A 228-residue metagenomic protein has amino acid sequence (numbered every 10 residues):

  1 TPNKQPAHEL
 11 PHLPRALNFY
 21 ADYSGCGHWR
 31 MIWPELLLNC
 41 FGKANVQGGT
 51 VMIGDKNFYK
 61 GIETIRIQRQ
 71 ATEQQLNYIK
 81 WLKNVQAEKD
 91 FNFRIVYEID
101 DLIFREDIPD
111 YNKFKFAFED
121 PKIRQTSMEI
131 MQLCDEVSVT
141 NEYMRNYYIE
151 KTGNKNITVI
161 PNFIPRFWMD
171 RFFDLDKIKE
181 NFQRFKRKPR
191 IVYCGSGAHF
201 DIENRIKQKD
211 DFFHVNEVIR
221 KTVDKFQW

Functional and structural regions predicted by a protein language model:
T1-Q75, E217: N-terminal pre-catalytic "stem/leader" segment of glycosyltransferase-like enzymes
L13-R15, F93, R187-I191: Nucleotide donor/acceptor-binding cores
D22-L37, N162-W228: Conserved catalytic-core segment of nucleotide-activated headgroup transferases in glycan assembly
T64-I65, V85-I108: Active-site proximal beta-strand in glycosyltransferases
N77-I79, D107-F118, A198-F213: Short, flexible/disordered intra-domain loops and linkers
N84, F116-V137: Membrane-proximal helix-turn-helix segments that form the acceptor-binding/catalytic region of lipid-linked
Y97-R124, F167, F172, D176 (+2 more regions): Acceptor-binding helix/loop patch of EC 2.4 sugar-transfer enzymes, predominantly nucleotide-sugar-dependent
Q132-I149, G153-L175, R190, C194: Donor nucleotide-sugar binding/catalytic pocket of nucleotide-sugar-dependent glycosyltransferases
